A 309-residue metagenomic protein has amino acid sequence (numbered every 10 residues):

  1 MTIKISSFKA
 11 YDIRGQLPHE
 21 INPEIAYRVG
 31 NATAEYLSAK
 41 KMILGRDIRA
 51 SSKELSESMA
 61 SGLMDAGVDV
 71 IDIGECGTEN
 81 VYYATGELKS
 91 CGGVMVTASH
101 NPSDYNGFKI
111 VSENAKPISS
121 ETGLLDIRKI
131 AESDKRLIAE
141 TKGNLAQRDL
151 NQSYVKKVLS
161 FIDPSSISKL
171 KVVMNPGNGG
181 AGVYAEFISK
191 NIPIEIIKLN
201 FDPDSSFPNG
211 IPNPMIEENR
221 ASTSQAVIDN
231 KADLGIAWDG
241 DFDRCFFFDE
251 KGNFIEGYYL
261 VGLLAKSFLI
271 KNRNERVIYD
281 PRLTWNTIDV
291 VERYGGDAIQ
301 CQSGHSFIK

Functional and structural regions predicted by a protein language model:
M1-S61, D65-G67, Q147-L170: An N-terminal, well-structured beta->alpha segment
T2-K4, S165-K190, R282-K309: A structured phosphate/pyrophosphate-recognition subdomain
V29-A39, Q225-D229, K266-I270: A short, N-terminal amphipathic alpha-helix
K41-D47, I71, K171-V173, E275-P281: Short glycine-rich phosphate-binding loop at a beta-alpha junction
M42-N106, I188-F248: N-terminal small/polar loop signature for handling phosphorylated ligands or for N-terminal nucleophile
N80, L124-K156, K251-K309: Proline/glycine-rich low-complexity loops and linkers
N106-N230: Gly/Ser/Thr-enriched, mixed-charge loops and adjacent short helices that form phosphate/oxyanion-binding elements
I110-E113, F246-E250, E292: Short beta-strand-to-turn element immediately C-terminal to the catalytic PLP-Schiff-base lysine in fold type I
